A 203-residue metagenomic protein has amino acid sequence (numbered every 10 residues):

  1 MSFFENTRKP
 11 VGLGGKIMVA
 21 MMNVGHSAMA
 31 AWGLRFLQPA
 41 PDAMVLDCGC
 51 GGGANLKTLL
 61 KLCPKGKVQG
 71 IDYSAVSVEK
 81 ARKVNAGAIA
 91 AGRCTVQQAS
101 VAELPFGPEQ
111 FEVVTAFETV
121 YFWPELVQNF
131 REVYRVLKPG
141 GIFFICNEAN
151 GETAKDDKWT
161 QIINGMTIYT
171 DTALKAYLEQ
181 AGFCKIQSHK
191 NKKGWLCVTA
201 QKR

Functional and structural regions predicted by a protein language model:
P10-N23, I142-T199: C-terminal alpha-helical "lid/dimerization" subdomain adjacent to the S-adenosyl-L-methionine
V24-A43, T58: Conserved alpha-helix/loop element of class I SAM-dependent methyltransferases that forms part of the SAM/SAH-binding
L37-P39, L62-C63, A88, L137: A generic alpha-to-beta junction signature in SAM-dependent methyltransferases
D42, L137-I142: Short glycine-dipeptide loop
M44-E103: Class I SAM-dependent methyltransferase SAM/SAH-binding core
A102-V114: A short acidic, Gly/Pro-enriched loop at the edge of an enzyme's catalytic core that lines a small-molecule cofactor
E112-L126: A short SAM/SAH-binding and catalytic strip from SAM-dependent methyltransferases
V127-P139: A short glycine-rich, Lys/Arg-flanked "PGG" loop and its adjoining helix->strand segment in the class I
